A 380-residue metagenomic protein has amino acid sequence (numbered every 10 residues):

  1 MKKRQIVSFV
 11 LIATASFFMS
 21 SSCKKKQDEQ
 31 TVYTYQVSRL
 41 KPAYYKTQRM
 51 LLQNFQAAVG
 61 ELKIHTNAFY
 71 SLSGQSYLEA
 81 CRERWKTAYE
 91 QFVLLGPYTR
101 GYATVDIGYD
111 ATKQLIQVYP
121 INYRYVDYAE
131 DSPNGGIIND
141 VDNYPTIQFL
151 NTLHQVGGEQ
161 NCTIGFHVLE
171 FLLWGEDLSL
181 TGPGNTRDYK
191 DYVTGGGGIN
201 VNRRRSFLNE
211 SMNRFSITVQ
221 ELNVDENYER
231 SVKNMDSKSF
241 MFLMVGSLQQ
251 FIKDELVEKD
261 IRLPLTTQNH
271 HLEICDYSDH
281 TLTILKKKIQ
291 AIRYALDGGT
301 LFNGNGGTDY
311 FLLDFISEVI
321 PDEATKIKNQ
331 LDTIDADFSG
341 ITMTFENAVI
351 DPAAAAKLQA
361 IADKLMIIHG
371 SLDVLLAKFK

Functional and structural regions predicted by a protein language model:
K3-I6, A15-P42: Bacterial Sec-dependent N-terminal signal peptides
V7-S8, K326: Residues at the start of alpha-helices and the adjacent loop-to-helix junctions
L11-I12: Small-residue packing motifs within transmembrane alpha-helices
D28-K380: Mature extracytoplasmic or organellar-lumen-exposed domains after removal of signal/transit peptides
